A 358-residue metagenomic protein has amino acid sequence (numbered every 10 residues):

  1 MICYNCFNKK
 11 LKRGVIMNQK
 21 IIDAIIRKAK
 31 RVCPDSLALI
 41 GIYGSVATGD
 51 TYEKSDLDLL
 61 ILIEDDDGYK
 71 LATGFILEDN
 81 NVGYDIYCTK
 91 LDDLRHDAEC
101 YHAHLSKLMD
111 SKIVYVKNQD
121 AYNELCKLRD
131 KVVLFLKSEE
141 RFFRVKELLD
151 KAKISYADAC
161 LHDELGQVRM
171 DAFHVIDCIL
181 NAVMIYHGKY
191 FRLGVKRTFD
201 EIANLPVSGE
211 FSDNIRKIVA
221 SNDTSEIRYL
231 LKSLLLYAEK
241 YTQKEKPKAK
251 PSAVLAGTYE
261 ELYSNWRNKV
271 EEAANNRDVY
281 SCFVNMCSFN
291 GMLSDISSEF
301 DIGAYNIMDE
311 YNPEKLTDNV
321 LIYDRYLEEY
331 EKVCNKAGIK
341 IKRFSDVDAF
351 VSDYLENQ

Functional and structural regions predicted by a protein language model:
Y4-A38, K336-Q358: Helical scaffold of the NTase/Pol beta-like nucleotidyltransferase catalytic core
K10, V15-D23, D120-L128, A238 (+2 more regions): Generic hydrophobic, helix-prone segments enriched in Leu/Val/Ile
I16-S36, G41-S55, L60-S111, A304 (+1 more regions): Metal-dependent nucleotidyltransferase catalytic core
I21-A29, V114-Y122, K232-S233: Short N-terminal helix-initiation segments at or just after the protein's N-terminus
P34, N123, S208-G209: Glycine-centered small-residue hotspots that permit tight backbone geometry or close packing
T89-I154: Internal, well-ordered alpha/beta segment that forms a basic, Gly-enriched binding/recognition surface
E139-Q358: Conserved nucleotidyltransferase catalytic core and NTase-mimicking acidic/glycine-rich helix/loop elements in nucleic
